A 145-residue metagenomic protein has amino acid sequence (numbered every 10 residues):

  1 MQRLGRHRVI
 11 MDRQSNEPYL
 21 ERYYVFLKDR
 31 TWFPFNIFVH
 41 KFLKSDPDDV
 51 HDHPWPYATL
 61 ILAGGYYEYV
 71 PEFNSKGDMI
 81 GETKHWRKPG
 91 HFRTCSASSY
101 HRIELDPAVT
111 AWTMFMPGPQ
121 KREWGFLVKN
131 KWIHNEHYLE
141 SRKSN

Functional and structural regions predicted by a protein language model:
M1-N36: A short, N-terminal "cap"/entry segment at the start of jelly-roll beta-barrel domains of the cupin/DSBH fold
T31-F33, Y57, Y69, P107: Beta-sandwich/jelly-roll carbohydrate-recognition scaffolds of carbohydrate-active enzymes
F38-H53, A97: Conserved short histidine dyad/triad with adjacent acidic residue
P47-H53, K84-H85, E104-D106: Short histidine-centered beta-strand/loop micro-motifs that create catalytic or ligand/metal-coordination sites
H53-E68: Short, conserved beta-strand element in jelly-roll/cupin
V70-R102: Short acidic-glycine-tyrosine-enriched beta hairpin
S96-E123: Ligand-binding loop in jelly-roll beta-barrel domains
E123-N145: Active-site or metal-binding loop neighborhoods of secreted/extracellular toxin and effector enzymes
